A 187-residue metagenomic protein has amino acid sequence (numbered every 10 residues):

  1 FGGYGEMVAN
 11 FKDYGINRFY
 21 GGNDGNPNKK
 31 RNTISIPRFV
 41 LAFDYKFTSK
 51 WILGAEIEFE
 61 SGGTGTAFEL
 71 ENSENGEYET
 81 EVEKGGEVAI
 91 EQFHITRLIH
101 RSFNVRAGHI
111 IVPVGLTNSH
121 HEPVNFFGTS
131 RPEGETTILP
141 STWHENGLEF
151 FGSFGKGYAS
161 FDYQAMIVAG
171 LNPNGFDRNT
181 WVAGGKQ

Functional and structural regions predicted by a protein language model:
F1-D13, N28-P173: Outer membrane beta-barrel
I16-D24, E149: Short Gly/aromatic-enriched secondary-structure transition segments
W181-Q187: Loop-centered beta-sheet repeat module
